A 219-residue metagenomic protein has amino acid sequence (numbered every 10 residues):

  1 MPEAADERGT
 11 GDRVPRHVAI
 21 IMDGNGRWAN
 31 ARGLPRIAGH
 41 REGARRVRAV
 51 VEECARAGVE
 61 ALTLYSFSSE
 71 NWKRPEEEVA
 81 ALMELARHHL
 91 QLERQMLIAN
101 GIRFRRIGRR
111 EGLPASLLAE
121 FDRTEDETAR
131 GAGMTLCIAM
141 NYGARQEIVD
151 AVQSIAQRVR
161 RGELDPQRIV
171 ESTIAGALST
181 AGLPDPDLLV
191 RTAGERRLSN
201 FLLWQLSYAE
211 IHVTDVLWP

Functional and structural regions predicted by a protein language model:
M1-P219: Flexible, compositionally biased loop and terminal segments
